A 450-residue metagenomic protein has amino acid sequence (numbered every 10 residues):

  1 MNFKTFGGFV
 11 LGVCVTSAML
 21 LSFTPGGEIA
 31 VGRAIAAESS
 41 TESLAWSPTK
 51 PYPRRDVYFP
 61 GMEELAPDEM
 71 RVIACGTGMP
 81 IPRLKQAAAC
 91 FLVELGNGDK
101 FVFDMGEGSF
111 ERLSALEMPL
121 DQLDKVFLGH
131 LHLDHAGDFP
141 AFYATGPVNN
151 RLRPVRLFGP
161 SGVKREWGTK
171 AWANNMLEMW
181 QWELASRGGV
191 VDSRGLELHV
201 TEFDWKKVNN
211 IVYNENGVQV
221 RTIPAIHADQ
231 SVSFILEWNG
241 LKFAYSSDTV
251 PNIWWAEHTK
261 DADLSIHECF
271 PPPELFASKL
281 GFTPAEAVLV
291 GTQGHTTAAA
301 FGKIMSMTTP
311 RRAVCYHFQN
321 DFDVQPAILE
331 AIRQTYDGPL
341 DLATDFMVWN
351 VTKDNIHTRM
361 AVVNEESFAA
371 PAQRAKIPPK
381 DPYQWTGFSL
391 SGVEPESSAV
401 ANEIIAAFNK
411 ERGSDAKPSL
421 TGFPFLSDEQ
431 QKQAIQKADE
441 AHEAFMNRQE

Functional and structural regions predicted by a protein language model:
N2-G12, S17-A244, Q325-I356, R374 (+1 more regions): Binuclear metal-dependent hydrolase catalytic cores
G12, K242, V250-M347, A438 (+1 more regions): Cap/insert and terminal regions of metallo-dependent hydrolase folds
G106, V126, E268-C269, K279-L280 (+4 more regions): Short, intrinsically disordered/low-complexity patches at protein termini and at juxtamembrane boundaries
P119-D121, G129, R153, A262-D263 (+4 more regions): Short, charged/polar low-complexity linear motifs in solvent-exposed/disordered segments
K353-A416: Charged, amphipathic alpha-helical linkers/stalks
